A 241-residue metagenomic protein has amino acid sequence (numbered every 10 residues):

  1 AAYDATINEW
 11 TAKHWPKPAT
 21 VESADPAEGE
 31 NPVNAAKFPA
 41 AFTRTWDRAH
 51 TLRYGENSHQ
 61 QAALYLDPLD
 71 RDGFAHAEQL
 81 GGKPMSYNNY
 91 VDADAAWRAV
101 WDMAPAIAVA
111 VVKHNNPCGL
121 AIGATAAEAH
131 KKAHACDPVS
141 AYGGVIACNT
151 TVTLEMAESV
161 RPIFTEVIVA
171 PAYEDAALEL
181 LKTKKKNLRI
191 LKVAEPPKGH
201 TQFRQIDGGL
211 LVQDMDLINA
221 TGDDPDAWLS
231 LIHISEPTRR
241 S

Functional and structural regions predicted by a protein language model:
A1-S230: Active-site loops and adjacent core secondary-structure elements that bind or stabilize anionic groups
I232-S241: Single conserved hydrophobic/aromatic residue that forms the stacking wall/gate of nucleotide- or nucleobase-binding
